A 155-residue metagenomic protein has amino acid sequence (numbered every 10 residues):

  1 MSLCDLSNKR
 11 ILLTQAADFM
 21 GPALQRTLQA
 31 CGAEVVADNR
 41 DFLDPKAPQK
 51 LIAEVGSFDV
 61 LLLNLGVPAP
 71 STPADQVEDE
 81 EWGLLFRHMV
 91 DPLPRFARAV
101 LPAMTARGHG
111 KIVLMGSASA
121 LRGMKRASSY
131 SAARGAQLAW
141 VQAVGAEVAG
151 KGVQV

Functional and structural regions predicted by a protein language model:
S2-V35: Canonical Rossmann dinucleotide-binding motif of NAD(H)/NADP(H)-dependent dehydrogenases/reductases, specifically
V35, L138, V148-V155: Conserved Rossmann-fold SDR core element
T72-A74, E78-F86: Substrate-binding pocket helix/loop in short-chain dehydrogenase/reductase
D75, R122-S128: Active-site loop immediately N-terminal to the catalytic Tyr-X3-Lys motif of short-chain dehydrogenase/reductase
A97, A133-R134: Active-site helix of classical SDR
A97-R98, Q142: A short, exposed helix-loop element centered on a Lys and neighboring polar residues
S117: Residue(s) in the substrate-gating loop at a strand-loop-helix junction that position the organic substrate next
